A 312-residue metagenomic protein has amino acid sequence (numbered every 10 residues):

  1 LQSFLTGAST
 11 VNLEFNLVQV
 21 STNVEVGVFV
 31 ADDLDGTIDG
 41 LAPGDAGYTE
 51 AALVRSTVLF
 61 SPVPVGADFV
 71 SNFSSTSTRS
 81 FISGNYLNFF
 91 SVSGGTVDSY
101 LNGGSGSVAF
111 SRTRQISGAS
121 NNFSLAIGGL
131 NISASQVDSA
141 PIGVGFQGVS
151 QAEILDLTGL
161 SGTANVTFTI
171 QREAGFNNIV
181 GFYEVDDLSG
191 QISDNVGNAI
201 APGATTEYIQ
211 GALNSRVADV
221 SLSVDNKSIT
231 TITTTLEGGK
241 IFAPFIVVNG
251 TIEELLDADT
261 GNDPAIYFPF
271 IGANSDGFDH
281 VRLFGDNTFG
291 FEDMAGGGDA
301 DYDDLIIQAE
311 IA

Functional and structural regions predicted by a protein language model:
L1-D303: Extracellular distal adhesion/interaction modules in secreted or cell-surface proteins
Q308-A312: Short beta-strand-to-coil "C-cap" segments at the C-terminal boundary of structured domains/repeats, marking
